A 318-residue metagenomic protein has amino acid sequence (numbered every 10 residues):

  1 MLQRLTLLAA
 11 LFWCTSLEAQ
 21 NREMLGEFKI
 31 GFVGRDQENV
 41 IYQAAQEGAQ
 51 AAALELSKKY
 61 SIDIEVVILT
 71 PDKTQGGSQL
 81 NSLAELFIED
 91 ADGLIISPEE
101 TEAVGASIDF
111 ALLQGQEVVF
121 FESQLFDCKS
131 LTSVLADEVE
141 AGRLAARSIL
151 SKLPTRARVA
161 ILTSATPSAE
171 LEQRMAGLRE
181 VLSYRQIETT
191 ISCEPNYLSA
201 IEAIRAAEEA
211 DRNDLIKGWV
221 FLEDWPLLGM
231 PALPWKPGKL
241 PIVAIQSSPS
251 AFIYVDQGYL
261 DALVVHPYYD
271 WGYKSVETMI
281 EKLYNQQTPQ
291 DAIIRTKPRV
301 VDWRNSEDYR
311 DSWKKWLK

Functional and structural regions predicted by a protein language model:
M1-L8: Sec-dependent signal peptide recognition, specifically the positively charged N-region followed immediately by
N21-G26, V181-L182, D270-K318: Hinge/cleft segment of the Venus flytrap/periplasmic-binding protein
E23-M24, V134-V159, A200-I204, S247-A251 (+1 more regions): Hydrophobic alpha-helical segments within soluble ligand-binding/sensing domains
L25-A52, V67-L80, P98-T101, P167-E172 (+1 more regions): Extracytoplasmic "Venus flytrap"
I41-S57, A141-A145, A169-I187, A203 (+3 more regions): Short, solvent-exposed amphipathic alpha-helices that sit in or adjacent to ligand/effector-binding or catalytic
E55-K73, R158-I161, R179-I201: Short beta-strand elements in bilobed, periplasmic/extracellular small-molecule ligand-binding domains
A84, D92-L112, L178, E194-Y254: Hydrophobic alpha-helical
E102-E140, S248-D261: Flexible loop/hinge segments that line or gate small-molecule binding clefts
